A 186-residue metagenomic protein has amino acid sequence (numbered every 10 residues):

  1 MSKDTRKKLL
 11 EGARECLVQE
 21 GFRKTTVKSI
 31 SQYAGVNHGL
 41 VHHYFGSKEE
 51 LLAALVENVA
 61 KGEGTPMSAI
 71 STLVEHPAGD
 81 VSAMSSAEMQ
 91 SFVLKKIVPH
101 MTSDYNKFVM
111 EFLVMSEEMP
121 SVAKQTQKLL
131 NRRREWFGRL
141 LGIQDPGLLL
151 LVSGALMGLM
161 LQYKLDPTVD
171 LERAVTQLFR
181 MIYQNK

Functional and structural regions predicted by a protein language model:
K3, K7, E11, E15 (+10 more regions): Generic detection of well-ordered alpha-helical segments
K8, C16-E50, A54-N58: Helix-turn-helix
G46-E50, E117-S121, L165: Residues in soluble alpha-helical coiled-coils and helical-bundle/repeat scaffolds
A54, M67-S103, V152, E172 (+1 more regions): Hydrophobic alpha-helical connector segments
G64, P99-M110, S116-L150: Amphipathic alpha-helical packing segments from all-alpha helical-bundle domains
V93-I97, V109-L113, V152, L156-L159: Short alpha-helical scaffolding segments that buttress acidic/His motifs in well-ordered protein cores
A123-N131, L140-K186: Hydrophobic/aromatic-rich alpha-helical bundle segments in the mid-to-C-terminal region
